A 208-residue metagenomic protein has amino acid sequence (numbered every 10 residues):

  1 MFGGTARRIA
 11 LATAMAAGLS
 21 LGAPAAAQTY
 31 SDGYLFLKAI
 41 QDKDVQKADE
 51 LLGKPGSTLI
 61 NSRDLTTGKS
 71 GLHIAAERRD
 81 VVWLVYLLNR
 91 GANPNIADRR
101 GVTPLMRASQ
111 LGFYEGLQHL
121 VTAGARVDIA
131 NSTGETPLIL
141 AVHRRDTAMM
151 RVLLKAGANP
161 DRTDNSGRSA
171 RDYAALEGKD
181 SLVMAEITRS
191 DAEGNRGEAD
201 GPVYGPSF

Functional and structural regions predicted by a protein language model:
F2, A26-F36, A156, N165-R168 (+1 more regions): Ankyrin-repeat-protein effector appendages
A10-S20: Bacterial N-terminal signal peptides
D32, T67-G68, G101, G134 (+1 more regions): Start-of-repeat signature of ankyrin repeats
K38-D44, I74-D80, R107-F113, L140-D146 (+1 more regions): Ankyrin repeat A-helix N-terminal signature
V45-G53, D80-L88, F113-V121, D146-L154 (+1 more regions): Ankyrin repeat structural motif
T58-I60, P94, V127, P160: Ankyrin-repeat inter-repeat connecting loop/turn
R63-L65, A97, A130, T163: Ankyrin-repeat boundary/linker signal
K69, I74-E77, V81-R90, I96-D128: Alpha-helical adaptor scaffolds
